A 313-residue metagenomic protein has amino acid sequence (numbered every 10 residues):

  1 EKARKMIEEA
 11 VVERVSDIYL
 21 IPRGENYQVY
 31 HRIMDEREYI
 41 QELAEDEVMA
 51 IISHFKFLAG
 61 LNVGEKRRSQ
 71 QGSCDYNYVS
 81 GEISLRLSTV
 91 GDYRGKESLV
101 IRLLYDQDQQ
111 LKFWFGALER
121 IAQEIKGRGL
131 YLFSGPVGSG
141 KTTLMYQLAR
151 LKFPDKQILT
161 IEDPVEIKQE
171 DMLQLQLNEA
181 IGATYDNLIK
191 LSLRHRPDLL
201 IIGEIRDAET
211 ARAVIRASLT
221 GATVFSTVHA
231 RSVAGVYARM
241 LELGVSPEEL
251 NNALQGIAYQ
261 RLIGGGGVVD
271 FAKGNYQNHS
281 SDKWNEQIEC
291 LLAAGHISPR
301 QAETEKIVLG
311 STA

Functional and structural regions predicted by a protein language model:
E1-A313: Short, flexible helix-loop junctions that flank or precede catalytic/ligand sites
